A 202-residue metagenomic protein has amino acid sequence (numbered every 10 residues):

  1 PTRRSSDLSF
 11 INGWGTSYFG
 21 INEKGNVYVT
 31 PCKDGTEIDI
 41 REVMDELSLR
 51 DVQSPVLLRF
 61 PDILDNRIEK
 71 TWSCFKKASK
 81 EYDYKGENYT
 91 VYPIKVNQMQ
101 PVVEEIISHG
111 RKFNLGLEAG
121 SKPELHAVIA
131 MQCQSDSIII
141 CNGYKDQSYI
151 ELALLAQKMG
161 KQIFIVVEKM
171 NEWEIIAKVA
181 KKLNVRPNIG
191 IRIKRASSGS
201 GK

Functional and structural regions predicted by a protein language model:
P1-S5: Short, small-residue-biased leader/transition segments that mark boundaries at the very start of proteins
N12-W14: Flexible, acidic glycine-rich loops studded with aromatic residues
T16, I21-E37, R41-Q98: Low-complexity, highly charged intrinsically disordered N-terminal segments that act as targeting/localization
D83-K202: Active-site-proximal beta-alpha core segment in soluble small-molecule metabolic enzymes
